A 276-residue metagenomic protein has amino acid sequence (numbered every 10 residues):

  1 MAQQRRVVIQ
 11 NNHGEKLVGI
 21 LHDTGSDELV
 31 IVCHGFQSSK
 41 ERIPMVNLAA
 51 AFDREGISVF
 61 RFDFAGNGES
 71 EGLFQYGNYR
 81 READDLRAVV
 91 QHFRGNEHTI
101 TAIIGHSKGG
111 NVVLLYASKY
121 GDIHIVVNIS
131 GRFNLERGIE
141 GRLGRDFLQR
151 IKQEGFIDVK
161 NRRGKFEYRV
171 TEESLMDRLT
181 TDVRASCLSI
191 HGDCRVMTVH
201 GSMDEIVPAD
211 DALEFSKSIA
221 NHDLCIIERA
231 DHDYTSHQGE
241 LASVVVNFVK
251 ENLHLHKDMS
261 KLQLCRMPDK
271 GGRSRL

Functional and structural regions predicted by a protein language model:
M1-G25: N-terminal cap/lid segment of alpha/beta-hydrolase-fold proteins
D27-G35: Short beta-strand element of the alpha/beta-hydrolase
K40-E41, N67-H98: Catalytic nucleophile-loop/oxyanion-hole region of alpha/beta-hydrolase and closely related hydrolase-like folds
M45, A49-E71: Conserved alpha/beta-hydrolase
V89-F147: Primarily recognizes the serine-hydrolase "nucleophile elbow" in alpha/beta-hydrolase and SGNH/GDSL folds
I190-H200, D204: Short beta-strand/loop motif that positions the catalytic acidic residue of the alpha/beta-hydrolase fold
E205-D211: Conserved alpha/beta-hydrolase "acid-adjacent" motif
A230-L276: Catalytic active-site module of serine/aspartate enzymes centered on a nucleophile-bearing elbow/loop
